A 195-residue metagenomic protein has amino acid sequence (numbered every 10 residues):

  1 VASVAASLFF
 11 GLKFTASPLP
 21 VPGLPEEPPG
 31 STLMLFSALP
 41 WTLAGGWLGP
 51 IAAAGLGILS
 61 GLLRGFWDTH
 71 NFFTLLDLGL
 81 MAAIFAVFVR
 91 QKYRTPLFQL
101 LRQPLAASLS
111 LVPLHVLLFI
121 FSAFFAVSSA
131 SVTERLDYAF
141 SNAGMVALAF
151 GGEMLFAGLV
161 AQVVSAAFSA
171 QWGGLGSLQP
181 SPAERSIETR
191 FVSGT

Functional and structural regions predicted by a protein language model:
V1-F10, P50-I58, A107-L111: Alpha-helical transmembrane segments
L8-F36, R64-T195: Membrane-embedded alpha-helical hairpins and interfacial helices in multi-pass inner-membrane proteins
E27-G30, T42, G46: Short, solvent-exposed segments of well-ordered alpha helices
W41-G45, A53-G57, L75, Q103: Alpha-helical transmembrane segments and their helix-entry boundary regions
L48-G49, S60-W67: Interfacial segments of multi-pass membrane proteins
